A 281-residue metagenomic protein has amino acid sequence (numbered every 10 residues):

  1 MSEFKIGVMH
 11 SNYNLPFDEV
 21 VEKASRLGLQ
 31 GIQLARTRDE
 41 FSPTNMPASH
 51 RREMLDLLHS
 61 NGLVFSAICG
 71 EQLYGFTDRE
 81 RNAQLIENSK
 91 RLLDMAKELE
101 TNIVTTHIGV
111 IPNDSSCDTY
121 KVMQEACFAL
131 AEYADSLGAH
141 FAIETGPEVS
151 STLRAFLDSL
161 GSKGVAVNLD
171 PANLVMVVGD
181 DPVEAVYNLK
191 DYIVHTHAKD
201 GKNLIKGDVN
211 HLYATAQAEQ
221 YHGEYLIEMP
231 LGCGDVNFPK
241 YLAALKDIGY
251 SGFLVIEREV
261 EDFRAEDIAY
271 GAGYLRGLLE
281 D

Functional and structural regions predicted by a protein language model:
M1-T101, D135, S162, A272-D281: N-terminal pre-domain/capping segments
F4-H10, I32-L34, F65-G70, V104-T106 (+4 more regions): Hydrophobic faces of well-ordered beta-strands that scaffold small-molecule active sites in alpha/beta enzyme cores
I6, I68, E125-D235, A272 (+1 more regions): Acidic/histidine-rich catalytic cores of soluble enzymes
M9-Y13, A35-T37, G70-L73, G109-I111 (+4 more regions): Active-site beta-loop-alpha junctions enriched in small/polar residues
P16-E19, L57-S60, T77-V167, M176: Active-site acidic/histidine proton-transfer and metal-coordination neighborhood in alpha/beta enzyme cores
M46-R52, N82-K90, S116-C127, G179-V186 (+2 more regions): Charged helix-capping and loop-helix junction motifs
C233-D247: A short, acidic, amphipathic alpha-helical segment used as a generic capping/interface helix at domain edges
Y250-L278: C-terminal/domain-terminus segments
